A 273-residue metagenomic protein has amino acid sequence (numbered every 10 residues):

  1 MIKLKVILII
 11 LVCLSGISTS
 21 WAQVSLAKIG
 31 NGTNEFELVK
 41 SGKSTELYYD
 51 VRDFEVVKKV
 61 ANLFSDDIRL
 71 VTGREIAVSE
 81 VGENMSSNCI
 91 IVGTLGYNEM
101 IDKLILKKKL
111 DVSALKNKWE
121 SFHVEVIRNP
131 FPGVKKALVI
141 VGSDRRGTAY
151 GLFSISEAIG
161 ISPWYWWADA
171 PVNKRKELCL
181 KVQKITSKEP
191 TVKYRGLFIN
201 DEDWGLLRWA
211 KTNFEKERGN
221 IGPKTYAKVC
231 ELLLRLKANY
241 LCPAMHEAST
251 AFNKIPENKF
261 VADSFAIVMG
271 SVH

Functional and structural regions predicted by a protein language model:
M1-V24: Bacterial Sec-dependent N-terminal signal peptides
I2-L4, I161-W166, N239-L241: Short secondary-structure capping/junction motifs at helix and strand boundaries
K5, L178-K181, K259-F260: Alpha-helix boundary/capping detector
V12-L14, D53, S143, K254: Residues at the start of alpha-helices and the adjacent loop-to-helix junctions
W21-E189: Contiguous, structured surface segment used for ligand recognition
S44, D50-V57, T72, I76 (+3 more regions): Aromatic-lined carbohydrate-binding surfaces of glycoside hydrolases
